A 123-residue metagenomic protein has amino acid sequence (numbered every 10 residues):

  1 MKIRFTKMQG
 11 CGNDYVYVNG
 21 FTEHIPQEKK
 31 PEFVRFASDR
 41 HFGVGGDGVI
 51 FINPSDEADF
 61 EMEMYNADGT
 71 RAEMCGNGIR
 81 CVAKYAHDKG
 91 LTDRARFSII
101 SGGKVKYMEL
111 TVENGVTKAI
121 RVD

Functional and structural regions predicted by a protein language model:
M1-V116: A glycine-rich beta-to-alpha transition motif near the start of alpha/beta enzyme domains, typified by
V116-D123: Short, solvent-exposed secondary-structure boundary/capping segments
